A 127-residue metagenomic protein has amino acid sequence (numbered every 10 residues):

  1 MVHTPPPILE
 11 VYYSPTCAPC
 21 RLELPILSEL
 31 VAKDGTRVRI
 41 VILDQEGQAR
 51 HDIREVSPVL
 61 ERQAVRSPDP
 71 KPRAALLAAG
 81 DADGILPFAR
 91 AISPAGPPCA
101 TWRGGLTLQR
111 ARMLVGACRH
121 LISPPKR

Functional and structural regions predicted by a protein language model:
M1-P7, S57-P58: N-terminal low-complexity, Pro/Thr/Ser-rich intrinsically disordered segments that act as propeptides or flexible
T4-A18: Short active-site neighborhood of thiol/selenol oxidoreductases, capturing the structured segment around
C17-R21, A89: The canonical Cys-X-X-Cys-His
R21-K33: Typically the conserved alpha-helix immediately C-terminal to a functionally engaged Cys/Sec in thioredoxin-like
T36-R50, P58-P70: Thiol-based oxidoreductase modules, predominantly thioredoxin-like and allied folds used for disulfide exchange
P68-M113: Thiol/disulfide oxidoreductase modules built on the thioredoxin-like
L114-R127: Short, low-complexity, Pro/Ser/Thr/Gly-rich segments in the mature regions of secreted, periplasmic
